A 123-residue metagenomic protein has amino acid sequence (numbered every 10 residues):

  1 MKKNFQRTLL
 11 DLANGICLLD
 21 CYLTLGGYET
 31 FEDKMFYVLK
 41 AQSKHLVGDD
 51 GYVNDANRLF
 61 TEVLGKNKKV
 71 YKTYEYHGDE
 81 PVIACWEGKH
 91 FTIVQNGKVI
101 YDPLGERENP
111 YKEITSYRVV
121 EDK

Functional and structural regions predicted by a protein language model:
M1, E121-K123: Short intrinsically disordered terminal tails
M1-D49: Active-site nucleophile-adjacent alpha helix/oxyanion-hole segment immediately C-terminal to the catalytic cysteine
Y28, V38-G105, P110-T115, E121: Conserved active-site-adjacent core of cysteine acyl-enzyme catalytic domains
